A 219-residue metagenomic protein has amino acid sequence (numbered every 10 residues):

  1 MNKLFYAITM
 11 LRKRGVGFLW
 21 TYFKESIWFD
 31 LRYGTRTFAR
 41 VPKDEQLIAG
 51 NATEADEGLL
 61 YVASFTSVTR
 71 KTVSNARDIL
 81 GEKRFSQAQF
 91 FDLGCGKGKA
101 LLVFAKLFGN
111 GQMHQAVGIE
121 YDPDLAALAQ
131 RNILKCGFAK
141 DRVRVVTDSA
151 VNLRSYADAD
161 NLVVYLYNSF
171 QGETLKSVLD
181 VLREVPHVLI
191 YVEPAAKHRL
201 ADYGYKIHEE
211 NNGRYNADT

Functional and structural regions predicted by a protein language model:
M1-K83: S-adenosyl-L-methionine
Q87-G96: Conserved class I S-adenosyl-L-methionine
G98-L102: Glycine-rich SAM-binding Motif I of class I
Q115-E120: Conserved SAM-binding motif I beta-strand of class I
A129: Conserved SAM-binding loop
A139-S149: Conserved SAM-binding strand-loop segment of SAM-dependent methyltransferases
L162-E173: A short SAM/SAH-binding and catalytic strip from SAM-dependent methyltransferases
Q171-T219: C-terminal substrate-binding/active-site "lid" region of AdoMet-derived donor-dependent transferases
